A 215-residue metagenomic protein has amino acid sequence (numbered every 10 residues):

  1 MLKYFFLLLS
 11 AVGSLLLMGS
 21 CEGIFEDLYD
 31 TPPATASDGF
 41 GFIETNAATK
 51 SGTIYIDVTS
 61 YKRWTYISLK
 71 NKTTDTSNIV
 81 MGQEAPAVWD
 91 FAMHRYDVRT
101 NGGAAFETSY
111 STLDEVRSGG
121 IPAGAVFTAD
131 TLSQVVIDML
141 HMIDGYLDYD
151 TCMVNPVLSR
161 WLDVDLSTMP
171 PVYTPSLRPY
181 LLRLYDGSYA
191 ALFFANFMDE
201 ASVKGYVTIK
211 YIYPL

Functional and structural regions predicted by a protein language model:
M1-Y4: Positively charged n-region of N-terminal signal peptides that target proteins for export
L8-L9: Intrinsically disordered, low-complexity segments enriched in serine, threonine, and glycine
L16-S20: C-terminal motif of bacterial Sec signal peptides marking the signal peptidase cleavage site
E22-L215: Surface-exposed, beta-sheet-biased, low-hydrophobicity segments with strongly acidic/polar composition
